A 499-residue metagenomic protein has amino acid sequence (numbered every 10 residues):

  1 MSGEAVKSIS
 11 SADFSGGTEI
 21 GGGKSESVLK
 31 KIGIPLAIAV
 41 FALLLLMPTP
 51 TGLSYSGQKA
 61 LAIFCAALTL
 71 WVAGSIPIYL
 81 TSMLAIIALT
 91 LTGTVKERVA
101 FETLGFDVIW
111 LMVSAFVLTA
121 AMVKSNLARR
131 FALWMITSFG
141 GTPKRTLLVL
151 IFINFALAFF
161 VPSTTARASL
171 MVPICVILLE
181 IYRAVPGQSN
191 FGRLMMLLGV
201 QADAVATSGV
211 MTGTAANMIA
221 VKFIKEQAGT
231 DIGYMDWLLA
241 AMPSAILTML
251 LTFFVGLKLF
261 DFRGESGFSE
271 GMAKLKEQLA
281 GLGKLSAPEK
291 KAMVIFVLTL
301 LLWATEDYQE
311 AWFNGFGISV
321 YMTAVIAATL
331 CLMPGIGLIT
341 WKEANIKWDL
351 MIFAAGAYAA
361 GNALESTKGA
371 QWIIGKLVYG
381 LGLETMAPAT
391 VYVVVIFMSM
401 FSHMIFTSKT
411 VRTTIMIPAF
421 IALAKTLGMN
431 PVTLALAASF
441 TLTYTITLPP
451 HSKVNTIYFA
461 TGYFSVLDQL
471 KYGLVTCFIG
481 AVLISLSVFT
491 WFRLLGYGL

Functional and structural regions predicted by a protein language model:
M1-L111, D236-G375, V475-A481, S485-L499: Hydrophobic transmembrane alpha-helices of multi-pass small-molecule transporters
T49, A66, Y79-L80, L84-P186 (+2 more regions): Membrane-embedded alpha-helical segments and adjacent helix-loop junctions characteristic of multi-pass solute
L68-P77, I153-S163, V200-M211, F397-K409 (+1 more regions): Transmembrane alpha-helix interface/packing and boundary motifs in multi-pass membrane proteins, characterized by
D107-V117, V161-S169, W237-F253, T433-T443: Alpha-helical transmembrane segments
V117, F155, P173-I177, M196-T207 (+8 more regions): Transmembrane helix-bundle signature of multi-pass membrane transporters/permeases
Y182-S266, V454-V488: Membrane-core helix-loop-helix motifs of multi-pass transport proteins
A228-G233, I421-T433, G498: Helix-coil boundary and interhelical linker segments in multi-pass alpha-helical membrane proteins
L427, A435-D468: C-terminal structured "cap/appendage" subdomains that terminate the fold
